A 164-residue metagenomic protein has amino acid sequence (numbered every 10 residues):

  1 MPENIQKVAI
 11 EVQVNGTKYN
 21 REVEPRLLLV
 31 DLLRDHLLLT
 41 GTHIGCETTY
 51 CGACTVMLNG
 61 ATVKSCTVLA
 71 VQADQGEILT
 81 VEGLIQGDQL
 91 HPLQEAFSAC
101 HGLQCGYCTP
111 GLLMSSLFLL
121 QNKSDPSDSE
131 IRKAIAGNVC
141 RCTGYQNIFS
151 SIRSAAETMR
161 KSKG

Functional and structural regions predicted by a protein language model:
M1-G164: Signature of N-terminal electron-transfer/Fe-S-associated modules in redox systems
